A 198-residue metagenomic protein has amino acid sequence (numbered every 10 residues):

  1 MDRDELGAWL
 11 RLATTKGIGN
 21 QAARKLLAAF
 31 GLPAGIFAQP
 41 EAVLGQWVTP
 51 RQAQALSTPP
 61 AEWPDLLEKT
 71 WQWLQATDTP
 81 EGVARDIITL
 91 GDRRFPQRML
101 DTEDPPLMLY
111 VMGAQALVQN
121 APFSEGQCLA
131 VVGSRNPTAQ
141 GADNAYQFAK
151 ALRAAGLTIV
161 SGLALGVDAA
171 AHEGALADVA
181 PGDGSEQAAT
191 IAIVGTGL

Functional and structural regions predicted by a protein language model:
M1-A154: Short, positively charged patches
A149, R153, L157-L198: Phosphate/pyrophosphate-binding betaalpha-module
